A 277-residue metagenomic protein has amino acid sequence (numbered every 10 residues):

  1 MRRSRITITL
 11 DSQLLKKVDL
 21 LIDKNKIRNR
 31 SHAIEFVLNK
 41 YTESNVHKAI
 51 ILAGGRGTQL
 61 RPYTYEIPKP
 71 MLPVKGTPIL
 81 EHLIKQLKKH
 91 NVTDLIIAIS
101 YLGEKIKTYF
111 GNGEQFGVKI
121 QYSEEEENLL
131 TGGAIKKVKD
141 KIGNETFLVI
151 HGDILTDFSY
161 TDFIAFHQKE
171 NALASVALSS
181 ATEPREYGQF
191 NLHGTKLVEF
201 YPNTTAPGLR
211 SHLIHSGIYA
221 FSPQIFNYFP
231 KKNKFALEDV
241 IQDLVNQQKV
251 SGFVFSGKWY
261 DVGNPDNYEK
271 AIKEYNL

Functional and structural regions predicted by a protein language model:
R2-I6, S12-R28, H32-I51, Q59 (+4 more regions): Conserved N-terminal catalytic core of the sugar/cofactor nucleotidyltransferase
T9, L129, I154-D157, W259: A short, conserved beta-strand element in the Rossmann-like catalytic core that flanks the donor/metal-binding loop
I27-R28, T146-L148, L155, T161-Q168 (+2 more regions): Catalytic-core segments of class I nucleotidyltransferases/pyrophosphorylases that form NMP-activated intermediates
R56, D153-I154: Active-site metal-binding loops of divalent metal-dependent hydrolases
M71, Q189-L192, G252: A structural signal for short hydrophobic beta-strand segments in well-ordered beta-sheet cores
N112-F116, K139-K141, F166-Q168, N191-K196 (+1 more regions): Short, hinge-like loop/turn segments at secondary-structure boundaries
S123-E125, A177, F253-F255: Conserved beta-strand termini and adjacent loop/short-helix elements that scaffold enzyme active sites in alpha/beta
E170-S180: A short, conserved acidic/glycine-rich loop-to-beta-strand motif that forms the donor nucleotide-sugar/metal
